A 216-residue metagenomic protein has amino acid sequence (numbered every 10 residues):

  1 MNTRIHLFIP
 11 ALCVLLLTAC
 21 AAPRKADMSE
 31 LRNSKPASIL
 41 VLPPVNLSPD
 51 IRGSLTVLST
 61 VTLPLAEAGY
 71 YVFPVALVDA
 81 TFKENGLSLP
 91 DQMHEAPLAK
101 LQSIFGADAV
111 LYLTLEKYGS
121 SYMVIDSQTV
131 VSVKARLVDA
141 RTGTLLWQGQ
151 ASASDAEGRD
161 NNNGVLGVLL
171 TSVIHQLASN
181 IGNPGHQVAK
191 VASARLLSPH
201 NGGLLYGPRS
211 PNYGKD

Functional and structural regions predicted by a protein language model:
M1-A21: Sec-dependent bacterial lipoprotein signal peptides
C20-A37, A140-D216: C-terminal/domain-edge helix-coil "capping" segments
P36-L47: Short beta-strand segments enriched in small/hydrophobic residues
N46-P49, V78-F82, E116-S121, S152-A156: Solvent-exposed loop/turn segments at secondary-structure junctions within structured extracellular/periplasmic domains
S48-T56, Q92, S132, D160-T171: Soluble non-cytosolic domains of exported or imported proteins
S48-Y112, T144, Q148, Q176-I181: N-terminal segment of the mature soluble domain
P90-L146, A156, D160, G164 (+1 more regions): Surface-exposed short loop/turn segments
